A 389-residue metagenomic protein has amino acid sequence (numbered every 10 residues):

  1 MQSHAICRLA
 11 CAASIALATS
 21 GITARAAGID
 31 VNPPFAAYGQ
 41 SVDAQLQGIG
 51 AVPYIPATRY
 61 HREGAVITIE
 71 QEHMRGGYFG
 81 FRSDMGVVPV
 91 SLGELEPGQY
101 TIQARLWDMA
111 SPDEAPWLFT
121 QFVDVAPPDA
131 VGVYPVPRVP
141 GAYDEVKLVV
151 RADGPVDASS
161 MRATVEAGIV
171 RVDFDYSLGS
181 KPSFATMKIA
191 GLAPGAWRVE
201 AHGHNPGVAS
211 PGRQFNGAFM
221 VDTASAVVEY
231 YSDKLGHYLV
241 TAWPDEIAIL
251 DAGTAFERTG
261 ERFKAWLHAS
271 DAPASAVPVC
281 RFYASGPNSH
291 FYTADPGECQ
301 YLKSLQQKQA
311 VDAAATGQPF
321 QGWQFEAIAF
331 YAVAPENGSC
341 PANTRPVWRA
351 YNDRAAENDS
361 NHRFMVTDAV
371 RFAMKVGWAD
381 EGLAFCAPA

Functional and structural regions predicted by a protein language model:
M1-C11: Bacterial N-terminal signal peptides that target proteins for export
R8, G21-R25, Y60: Serine/threonine-rich, low-complexity intrinsically disordered segments
A10-S20: Bacterial N-terminal signal peptides
A26-T223: Exposed, flexible binding/inhibitory loops of compact, secreted disulfide-stabilized domains
A224-A389: Extracellular glycan-binding segments that recognize GlcNAc-based cell-wall polysaccharides
